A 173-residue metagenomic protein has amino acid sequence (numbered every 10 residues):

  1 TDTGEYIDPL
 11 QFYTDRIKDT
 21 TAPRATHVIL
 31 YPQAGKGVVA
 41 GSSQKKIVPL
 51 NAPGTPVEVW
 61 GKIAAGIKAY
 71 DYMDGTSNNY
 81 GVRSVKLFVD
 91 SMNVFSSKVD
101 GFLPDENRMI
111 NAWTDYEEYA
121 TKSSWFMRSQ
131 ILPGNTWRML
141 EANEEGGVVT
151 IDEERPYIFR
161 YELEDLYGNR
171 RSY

Functional and structural regions predicted by a protein language model:
T1-R24: Conserved, short, structured surface segments that act as functional micro-motifs
L10, I29, S97-K98: Short hydrophobic alpha-helix segments
Q33-Y173: Long, low-complexity serine/threonine/glycine- and acidic-rich segments characteristic of extracellular
